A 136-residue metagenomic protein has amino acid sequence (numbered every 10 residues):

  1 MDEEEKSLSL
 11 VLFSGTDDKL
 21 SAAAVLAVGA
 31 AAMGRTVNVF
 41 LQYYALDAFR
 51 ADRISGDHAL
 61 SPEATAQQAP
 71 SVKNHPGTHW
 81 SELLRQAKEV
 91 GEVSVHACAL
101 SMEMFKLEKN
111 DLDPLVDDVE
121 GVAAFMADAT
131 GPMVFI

Functional and structural regions predicted by a protein language model:
E5-S9: Extreme N-terminal starter segment of soluble prokaryotic enzymes
L10-S21: Short, glycine-rich nucleotide/cofactor-binding loops
S21-G34: Histidine-anchored nucleotide/phosphate-binding helix
V37-Y43, H96-C98: Short internal beta-strands
A45-H58: N-terminal beta-loop-helix "entrance" segment that forms/cooperates in small-molecule cofactor or anionic ligand
S55-A59, D113-V116: Short, hinge-like loop/turn segments at secondary-structure boundaries
D57-E89: A glycine-rich helix N-cap at a beta->alpha junction
G77-I136: A charged, amphipathic interaction segment
